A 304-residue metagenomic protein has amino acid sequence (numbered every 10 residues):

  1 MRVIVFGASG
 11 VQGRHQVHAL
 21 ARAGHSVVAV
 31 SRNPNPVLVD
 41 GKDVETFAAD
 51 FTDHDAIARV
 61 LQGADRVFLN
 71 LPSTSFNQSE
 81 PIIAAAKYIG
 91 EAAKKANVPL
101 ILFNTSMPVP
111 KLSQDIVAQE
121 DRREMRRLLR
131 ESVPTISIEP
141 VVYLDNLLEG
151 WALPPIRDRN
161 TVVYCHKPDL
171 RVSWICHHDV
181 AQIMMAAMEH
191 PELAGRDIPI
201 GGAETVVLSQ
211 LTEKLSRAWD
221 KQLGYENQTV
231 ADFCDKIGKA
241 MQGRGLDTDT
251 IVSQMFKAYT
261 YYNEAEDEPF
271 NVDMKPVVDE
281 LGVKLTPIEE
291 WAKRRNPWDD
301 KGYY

Functional and structural regions predicted by a protein language model:
M1-V39, T52-D55, Q62, S73-P81 (+3 more regions): Oxidoreductase cofactor-interface core, primarily capturing Rossmann-like NAD(P)-dependent enzymes
F47-A49: Cofactor-binding loops of NAD(P)H-dependent oxidoreductases, dominated by short-chain dehydrogenase/reductases
L61, D65-F68, L102: N-terminal Rossmann-like NAD(P) cofactor-binding module of classical short-chain dehydrogenase/reductase
L71, T105-S106, F270: Short secondary-structure boundary segments
I83, Q119, H178, N271 (+2 more regions): Electropositive phosphate-/nucleotide-binding environments in soluble metabolic enzymes
V230-Y304: A hydrophobic C-terminal alpha-helical subdomain
